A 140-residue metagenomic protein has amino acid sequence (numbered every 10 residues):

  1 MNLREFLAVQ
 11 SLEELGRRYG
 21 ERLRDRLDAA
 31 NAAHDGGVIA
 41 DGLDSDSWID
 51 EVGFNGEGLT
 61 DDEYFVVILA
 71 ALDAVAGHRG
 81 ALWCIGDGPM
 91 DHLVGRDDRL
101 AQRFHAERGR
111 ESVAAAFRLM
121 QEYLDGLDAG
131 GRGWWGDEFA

Functional and structural regions predicted by a protein language model:
N2-G136: Alpha-helical solenoid scaffolds in large eukaryotic transport, assembly, and signaling factors
